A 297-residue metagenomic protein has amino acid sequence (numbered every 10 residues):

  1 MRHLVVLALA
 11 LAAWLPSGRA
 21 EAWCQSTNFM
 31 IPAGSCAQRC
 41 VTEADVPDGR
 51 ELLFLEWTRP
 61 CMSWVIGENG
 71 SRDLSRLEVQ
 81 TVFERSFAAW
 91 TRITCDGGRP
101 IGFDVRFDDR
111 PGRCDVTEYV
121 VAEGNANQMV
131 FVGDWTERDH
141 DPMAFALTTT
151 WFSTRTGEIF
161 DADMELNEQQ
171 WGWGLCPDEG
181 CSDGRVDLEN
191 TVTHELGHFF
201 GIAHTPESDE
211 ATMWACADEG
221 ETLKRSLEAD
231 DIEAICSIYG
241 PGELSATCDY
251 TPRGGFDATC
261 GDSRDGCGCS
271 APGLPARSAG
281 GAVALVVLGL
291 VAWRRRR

Functional and structural regions predicted by a protein language model:
M1-L4, R294-R297: Positively charged n-region of N-terminal signal peptides that target proteins for export
V5-P16, A284-G289: Bacterial N-terminal signal peptides
G18-S75, T136-E158, L244-G255: Disordered inhibitory propeptide/activation segment of secreted metzincin zinc metalloprotease zymogens, centered on
W23-T27, F152-D187, F199, A203-S270: Metalloprotease/metallohydrolase-associated module, dominated by Zn2+-dependent proteases
I31, C36, V79-T193, F199 (+1 more regions): Metzincin-family zinc-dependent endopeptidase catalytic domain
D73-L77, G220-R225, P275: Active-site rim elements
C267-G281: Short, threonine-centered small-residue motifs that mark membrane-proximal processing/anchoring sites and TM-junction
A279-R296: A cross-kingdom C-terminal cell-surface attachment/processing module
